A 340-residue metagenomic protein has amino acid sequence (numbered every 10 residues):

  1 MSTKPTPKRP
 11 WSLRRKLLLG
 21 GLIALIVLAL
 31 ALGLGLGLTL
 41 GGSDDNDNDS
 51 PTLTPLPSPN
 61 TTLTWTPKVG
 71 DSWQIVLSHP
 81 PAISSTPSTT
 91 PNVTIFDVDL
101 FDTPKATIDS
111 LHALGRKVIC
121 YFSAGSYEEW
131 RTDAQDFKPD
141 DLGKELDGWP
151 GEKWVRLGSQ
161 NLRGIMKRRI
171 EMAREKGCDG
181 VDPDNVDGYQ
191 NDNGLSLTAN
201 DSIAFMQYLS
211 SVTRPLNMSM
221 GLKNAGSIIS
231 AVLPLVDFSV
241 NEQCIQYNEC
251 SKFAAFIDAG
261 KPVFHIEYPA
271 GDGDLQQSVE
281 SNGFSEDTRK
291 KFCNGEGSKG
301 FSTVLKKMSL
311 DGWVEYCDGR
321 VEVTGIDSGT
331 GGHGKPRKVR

Functional and structural regions predicted by a protein language model:
M1-K16: Intrinsically disordered, low-complexity terminal tails of fungal membrane proteins
T6-R9, G42-S50: Extracellular Ser/Thr-rich, low-complexity/disordered mucin-like segments
R14-K16, D47-R340: Glycan-processing catalytic domains of CAZymes
K16-D47: Alpha-helical transmembrane segments in eukaryotic/viral proteins
